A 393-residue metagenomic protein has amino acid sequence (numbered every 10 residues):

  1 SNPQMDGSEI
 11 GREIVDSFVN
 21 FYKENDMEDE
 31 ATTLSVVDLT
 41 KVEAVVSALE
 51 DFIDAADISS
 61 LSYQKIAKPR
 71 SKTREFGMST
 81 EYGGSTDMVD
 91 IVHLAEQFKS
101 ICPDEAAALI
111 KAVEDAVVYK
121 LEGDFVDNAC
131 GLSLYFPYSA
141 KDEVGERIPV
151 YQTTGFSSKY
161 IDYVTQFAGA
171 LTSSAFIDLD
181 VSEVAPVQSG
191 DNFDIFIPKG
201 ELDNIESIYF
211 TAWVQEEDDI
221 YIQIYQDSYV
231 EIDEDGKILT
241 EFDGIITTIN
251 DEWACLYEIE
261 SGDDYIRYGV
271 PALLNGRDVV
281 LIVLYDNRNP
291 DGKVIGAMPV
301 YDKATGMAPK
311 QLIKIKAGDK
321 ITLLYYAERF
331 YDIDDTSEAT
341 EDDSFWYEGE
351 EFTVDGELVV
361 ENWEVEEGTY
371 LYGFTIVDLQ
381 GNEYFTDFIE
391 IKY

Functional and structural regions predicted by a protein language model:
S1-Y393: Terminal, contiguous helix-loop blocks that mediate binding/assembly
